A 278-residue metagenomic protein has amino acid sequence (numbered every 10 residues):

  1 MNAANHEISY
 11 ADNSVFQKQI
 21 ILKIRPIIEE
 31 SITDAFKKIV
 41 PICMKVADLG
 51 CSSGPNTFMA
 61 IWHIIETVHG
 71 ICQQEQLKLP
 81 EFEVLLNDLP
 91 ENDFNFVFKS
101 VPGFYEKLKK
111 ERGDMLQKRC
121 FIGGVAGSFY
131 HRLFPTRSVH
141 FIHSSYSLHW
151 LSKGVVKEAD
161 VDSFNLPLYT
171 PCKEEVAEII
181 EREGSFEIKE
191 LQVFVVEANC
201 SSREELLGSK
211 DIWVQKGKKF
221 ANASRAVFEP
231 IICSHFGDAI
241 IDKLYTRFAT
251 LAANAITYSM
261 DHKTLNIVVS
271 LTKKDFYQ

Functional and structural regions predicted by a protein language model:
M1-R137, W150, K243-Q278: N-terminal charged/capping segments associated with class I S-adenosyl-L-methionine
T136-V139, S185: Structural signal for repeat-unit boundaries in curved repeat scaffolds
H143: A conserved beta-strand element that flanks and buttresses the S-adenosyl-L-methionine
Y146-S147: Short catalytic micro-motifs in class I SAM-dependent methyltransferases
K153-I240: Substrate-binding/catalytic lobe of Class I Rossmann-like enzymes that use SAM or dcSAM, i.e., the mid-to-C-terminal
